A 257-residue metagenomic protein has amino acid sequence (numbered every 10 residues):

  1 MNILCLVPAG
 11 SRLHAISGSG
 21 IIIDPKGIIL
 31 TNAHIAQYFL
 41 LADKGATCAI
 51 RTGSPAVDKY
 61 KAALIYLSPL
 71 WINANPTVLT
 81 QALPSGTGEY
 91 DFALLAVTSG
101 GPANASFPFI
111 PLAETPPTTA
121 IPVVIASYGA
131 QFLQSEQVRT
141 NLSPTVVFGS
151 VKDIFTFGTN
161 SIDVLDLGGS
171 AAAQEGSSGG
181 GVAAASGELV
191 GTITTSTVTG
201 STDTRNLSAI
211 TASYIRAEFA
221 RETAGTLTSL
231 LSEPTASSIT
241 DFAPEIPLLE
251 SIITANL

Functional and structural regions predicted by a protein language model:
M1-P25, N32, G88-A93, A236-L257: N-terminal activation segment of mature serine protease catalytic domains
N2-L13, T98-F109, Q134-T228: Active-site region of chymotrypsin-like
L6-P8, P25-I28, N32-A36, R51-A56 (+5 more regions): Solvent-exposed coil/turn segments that connect beta secondary-structure elements in extracytoplasmic/periplasmic
A15-G18, D24-K26, L30, D43-G45 (+5 more regions): Extracytoplasmic
S17, D24-T87: Catalytic-histidine neighborhood of serine endopeptidases, predominantly the chymotrypsin-like S1/PA family
P25, P122, A185-L189: Loop/turn elements at helix/coil->beta-strand transitions in domains of secreted/extracellular proteins
F39, N75-G86, A96-N141: Active-site substrate-binding loop(s) of clan PA
G45, T52, A56-N73, P102-F107 (+3 more regions): C-terminal cap/linker of serine protease catalytic domains
